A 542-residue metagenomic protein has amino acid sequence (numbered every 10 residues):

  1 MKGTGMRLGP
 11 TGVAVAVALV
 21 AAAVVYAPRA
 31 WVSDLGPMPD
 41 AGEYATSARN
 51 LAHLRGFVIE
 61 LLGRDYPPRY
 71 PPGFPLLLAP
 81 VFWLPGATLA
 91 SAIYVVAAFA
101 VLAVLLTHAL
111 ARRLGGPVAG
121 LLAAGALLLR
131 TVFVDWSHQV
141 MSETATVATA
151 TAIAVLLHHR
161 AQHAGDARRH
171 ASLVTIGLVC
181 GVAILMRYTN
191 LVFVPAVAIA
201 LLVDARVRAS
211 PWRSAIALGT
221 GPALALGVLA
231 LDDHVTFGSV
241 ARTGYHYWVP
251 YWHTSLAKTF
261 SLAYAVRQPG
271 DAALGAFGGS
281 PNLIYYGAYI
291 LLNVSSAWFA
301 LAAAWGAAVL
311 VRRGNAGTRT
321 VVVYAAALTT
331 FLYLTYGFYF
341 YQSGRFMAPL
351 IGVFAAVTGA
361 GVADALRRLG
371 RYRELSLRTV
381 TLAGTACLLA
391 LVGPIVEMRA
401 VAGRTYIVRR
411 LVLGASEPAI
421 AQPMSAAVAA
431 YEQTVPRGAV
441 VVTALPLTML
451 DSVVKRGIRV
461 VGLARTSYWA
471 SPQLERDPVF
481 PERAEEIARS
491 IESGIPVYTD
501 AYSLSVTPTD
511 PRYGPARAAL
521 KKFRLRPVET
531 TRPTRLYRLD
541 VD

Functional and structural regions predicted by a protein language model:
G3, L156-A167, F193-L226, A230-L231 (+2 more regions): Perimembrane helix-loop-helix junctions
A16, L178, P195, G219-A223 (+4 more regions): Signature aromatic-anchored transmembrane alpha helix within multi-pass, membrane-resident enzymes that catalyze glycan
V25-Y26, S214-A302, A390-A400: Membrane-lumen/periplasm interface segments of specific transmembrane helices in polyprenyl phosphate-linked
P39, R69, S91-L102, L121-A152 (+4 more regions): Multi-pass, polyprenyl lipid-linked donor-dependent membrane glycosyltransferases
A45, A98, W136-S137, E143 (+6 more regions): Hydrophobic/aromatic-rich transmembrane helices and adjacent perimembrane loops
L202, V207, N282-R319, T329 (+1 more regions): Hydrophobic, aromatic-rich transmembrane alpha-helices and their immediate juxtamembrane boundary segments
C387-M449: Membrane-embedded, lumen/periplasm-facing catalytic core of multi-pass transferases that use lipid-linked donors
Y431-S467, P496-V506: Short periplasmic/luminal acceptor-recognition loop of GT-C membrane glycosyltransferases, typified by
